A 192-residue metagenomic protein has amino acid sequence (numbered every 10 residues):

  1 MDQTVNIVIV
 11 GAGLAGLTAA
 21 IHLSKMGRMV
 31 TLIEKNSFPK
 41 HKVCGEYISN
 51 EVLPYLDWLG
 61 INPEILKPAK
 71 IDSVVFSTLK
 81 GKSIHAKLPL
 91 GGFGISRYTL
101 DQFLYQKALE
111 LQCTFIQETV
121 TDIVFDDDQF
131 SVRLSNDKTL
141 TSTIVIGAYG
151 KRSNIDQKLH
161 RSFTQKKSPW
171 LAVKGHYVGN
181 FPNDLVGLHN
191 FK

Functional and structural regions predicted by a protein language model:
M1-A15: Beta1/beta-strand and adjacent pyrophosphate-binding region of the FAD-binding site in flavoprotein oxidoreductases
L17-T18, E51: Short alpha-helical segment within the catalytic ATP-binding CA
T18, H22, V145: Hydrophobic/aromatic ligand-binding patch that stacks against planar heteroaromatic rings of cofactors or nucleotides
I21-C44: Glycine-rich FAD pyrophosphate-binding loop
M26, K107-K192: Predominantly flavin-linked oxidoreductase catalytic cores and closely associated redox partners
M29-V30, N62, T114: Residue-level detector of anion-binding/catalytic polar loops
V52-L53, D57-Y105, F125: A conserved beta-strand/loop capping segment in the N-terminal third of enzymes that catalyze redox or closely related
